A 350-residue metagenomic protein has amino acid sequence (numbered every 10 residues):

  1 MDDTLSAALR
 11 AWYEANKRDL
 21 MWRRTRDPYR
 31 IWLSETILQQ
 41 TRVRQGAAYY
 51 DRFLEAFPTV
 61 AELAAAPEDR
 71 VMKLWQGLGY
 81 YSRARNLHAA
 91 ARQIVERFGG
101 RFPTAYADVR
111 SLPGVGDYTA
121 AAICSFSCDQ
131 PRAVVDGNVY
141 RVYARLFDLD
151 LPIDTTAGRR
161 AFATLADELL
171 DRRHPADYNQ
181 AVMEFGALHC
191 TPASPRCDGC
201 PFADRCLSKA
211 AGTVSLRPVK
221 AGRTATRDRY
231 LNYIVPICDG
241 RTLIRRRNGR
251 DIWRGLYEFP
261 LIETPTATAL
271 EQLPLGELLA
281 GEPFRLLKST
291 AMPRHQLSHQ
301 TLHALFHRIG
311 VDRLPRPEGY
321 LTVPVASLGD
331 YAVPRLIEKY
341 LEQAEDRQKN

Functional and structural regions predicted by a protein language model:
M1-R18, R24, A187-N350: Intrinsically disordered, low-complexity, charged terminal extensions of DNA damage-control enzymes
D3-D198, F202-S215, D228: Catalytic cores of DNA base-excision repair glycosylases
